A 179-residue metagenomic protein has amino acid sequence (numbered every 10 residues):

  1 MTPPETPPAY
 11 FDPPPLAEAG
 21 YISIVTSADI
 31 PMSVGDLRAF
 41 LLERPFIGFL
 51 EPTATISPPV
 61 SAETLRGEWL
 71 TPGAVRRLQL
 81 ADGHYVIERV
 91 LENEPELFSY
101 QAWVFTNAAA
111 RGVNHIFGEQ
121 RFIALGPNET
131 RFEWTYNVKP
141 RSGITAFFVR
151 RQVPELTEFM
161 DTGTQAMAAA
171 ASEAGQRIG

Functional and structural regions predicted by a protein language model:
M1-E68: Hydrophobic ligand-binding cavity/cleft-lining segments
E5, R131, N137-G179: A conserved amphipathic terminal alpha-helix motif
P8-A9, Q101-T106, T135-K139: Generic short beta-strand segments
Y10-L16, A74-R77, T106-A110: Short, P/G- and charge-enriched loop/turn segments at secondary-structure junctions
V25, R44, W69, H84-R89 (+3 more regions): C-terminal and inter-domain tail/linker signature
D29-S33, Q79-A81, N93, I123-L125 (+1 more regions): Solvent-exposed residues in well-ordered beta-strands and their adjoining turns, especially edge/terminal strands
D36-L41, R76, V90, Y100 (+3 more regions): Hydrophobic pocket/interface hotspot
F49, L80-E129: Hydrophobic-ligand binding "helix-grip"
